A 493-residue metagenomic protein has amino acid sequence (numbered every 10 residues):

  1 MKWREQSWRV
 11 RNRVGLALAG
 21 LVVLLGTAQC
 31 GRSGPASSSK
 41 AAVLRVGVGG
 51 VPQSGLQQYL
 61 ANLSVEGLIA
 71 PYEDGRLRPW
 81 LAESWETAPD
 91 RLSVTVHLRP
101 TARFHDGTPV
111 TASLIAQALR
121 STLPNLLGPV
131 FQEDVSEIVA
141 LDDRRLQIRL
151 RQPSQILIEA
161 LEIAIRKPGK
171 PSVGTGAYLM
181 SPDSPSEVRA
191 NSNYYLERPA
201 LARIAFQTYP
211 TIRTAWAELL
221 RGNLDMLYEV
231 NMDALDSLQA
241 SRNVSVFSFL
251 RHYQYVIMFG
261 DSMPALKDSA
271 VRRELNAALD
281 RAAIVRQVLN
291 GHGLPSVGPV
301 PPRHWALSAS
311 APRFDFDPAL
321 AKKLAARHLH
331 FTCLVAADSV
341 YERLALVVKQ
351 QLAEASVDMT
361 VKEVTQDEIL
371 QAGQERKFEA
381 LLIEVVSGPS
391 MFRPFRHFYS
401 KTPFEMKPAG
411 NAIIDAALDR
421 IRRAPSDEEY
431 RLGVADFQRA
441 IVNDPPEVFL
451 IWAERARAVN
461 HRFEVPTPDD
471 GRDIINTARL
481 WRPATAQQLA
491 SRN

Functional and structural regions predicted by a protein language model:
R45, T111-A118, R145, A202-R203 (+4 more regions): Alpha-helical secondary-structure segments
V46-P89, H97, L114, R120: N-terminal lobe/hinge region of extracytoplasmic solute-binding protein
S84-G128, Q147, E218, A265: Aromatic- and charge-enriched surface segment that lines or borders ligand/interaction sites
H97, V130-G169: Surface-exposed binding/hinge segments that line and control ligand-binding clefts or catalytic entry sites
Q152-R203, T211-R213, P483-N493: Gly/Pro-rich hinge or "lid" segments in bacterial periplasmic/extracellular proteins
S192-S237, D358-T360: Ligand-site clamp/hinge motif
A278-S308, V340-K349, A372-N493: Detector for C-terminal structural segments
L324-V385: Ligand/substrate-recognition segments at binding pockets and active sites
